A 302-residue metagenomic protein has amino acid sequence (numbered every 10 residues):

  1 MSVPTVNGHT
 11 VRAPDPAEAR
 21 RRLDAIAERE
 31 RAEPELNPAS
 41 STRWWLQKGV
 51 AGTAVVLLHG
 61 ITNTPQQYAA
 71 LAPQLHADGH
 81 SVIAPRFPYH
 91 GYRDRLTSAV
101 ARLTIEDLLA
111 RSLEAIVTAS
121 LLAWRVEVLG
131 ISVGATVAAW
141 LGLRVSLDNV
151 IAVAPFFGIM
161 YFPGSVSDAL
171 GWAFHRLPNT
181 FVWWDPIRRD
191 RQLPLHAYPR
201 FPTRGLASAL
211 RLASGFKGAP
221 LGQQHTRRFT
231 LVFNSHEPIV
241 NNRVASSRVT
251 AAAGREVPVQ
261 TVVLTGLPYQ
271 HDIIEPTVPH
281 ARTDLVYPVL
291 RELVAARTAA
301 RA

Functional and structural regions predicted by a protein language model:
M1-S41, A302: N-terminal targeting or regulatory segments adjacent to alpha/beta-hydrolase or S9 domains
N37-H90: Short, surface-exposed "cap/lid" segments of acyl-processing enzymes
L46-G49, A197-L267, A281-T298: Serine-hydrolase catalytic core
R86-R93, F156, L267: Short beta-to-alpha linker loops that shape the active-site pocket of alpha/beta-hydrolase fold enzymes
R93-W124: Catalytic nucleophile-loop/oxyanion-hole region of alpha/beta-hydrolase and closely related hydrolase-like folds
L129-A138: Gly/Ala-rich beta-loop-alpha elbow adjacent to hydrolase catalytic centers
I151-F162: Active-site nucleophile loop of the alpha/beta-hydrolase fold
